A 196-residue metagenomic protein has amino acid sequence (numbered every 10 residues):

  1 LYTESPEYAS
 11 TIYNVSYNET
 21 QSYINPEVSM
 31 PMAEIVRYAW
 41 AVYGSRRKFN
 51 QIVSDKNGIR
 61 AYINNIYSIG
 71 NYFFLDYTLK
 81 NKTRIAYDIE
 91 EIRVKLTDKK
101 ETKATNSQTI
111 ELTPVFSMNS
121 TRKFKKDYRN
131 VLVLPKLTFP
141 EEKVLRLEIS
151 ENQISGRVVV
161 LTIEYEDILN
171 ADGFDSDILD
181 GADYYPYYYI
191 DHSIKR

Functional and structural regions predicted by a protein language model:
L1-Y23, S150-Y165: Surface-exposed edge beta-strands and adjoining flexible/disordered loops or tails in beta-rich
I12-V53: A eukaryote-biased signal for short, well-structured alpha-helical docking elements
Y62-Y72, T121: Short, solvent-exposed beta-strand/turn "edge" segments of beta-rich domains on protein surfaces
F73-N81: Short, well-ordered beta-strand segments enriched in hydrophobic/aromatic residues
F74, I85-R93, E142-R146, V159-V160: Short, hydrophobic/aromatic beta-strand segments
K80-K125: The feature marks short-to-medium sequence segments in extracytoplasmic or secretory-pathway proteins
T109-V160: Short, solvent-exposed, Trp/other aromatic-anchored flexible loops in extracytoplasmic proteins
T138-R196: Surface-exposed edge beta-strand/loop patches
